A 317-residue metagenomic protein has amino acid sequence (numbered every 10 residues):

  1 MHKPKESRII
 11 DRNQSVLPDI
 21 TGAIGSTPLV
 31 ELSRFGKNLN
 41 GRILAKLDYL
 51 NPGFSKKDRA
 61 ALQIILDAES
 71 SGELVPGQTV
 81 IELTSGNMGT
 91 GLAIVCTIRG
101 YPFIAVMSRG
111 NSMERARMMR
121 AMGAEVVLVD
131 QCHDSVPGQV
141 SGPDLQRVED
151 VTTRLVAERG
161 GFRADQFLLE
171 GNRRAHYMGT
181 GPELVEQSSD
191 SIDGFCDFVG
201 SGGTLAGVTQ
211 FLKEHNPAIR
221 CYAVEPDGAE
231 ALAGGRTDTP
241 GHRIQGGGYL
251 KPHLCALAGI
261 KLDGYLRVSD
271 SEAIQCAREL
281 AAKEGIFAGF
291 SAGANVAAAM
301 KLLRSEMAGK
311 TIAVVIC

Functional and structural regions predicted by a protein language model:
M1-C317: PLP-dependent amino-acid enzyme catalytic core
